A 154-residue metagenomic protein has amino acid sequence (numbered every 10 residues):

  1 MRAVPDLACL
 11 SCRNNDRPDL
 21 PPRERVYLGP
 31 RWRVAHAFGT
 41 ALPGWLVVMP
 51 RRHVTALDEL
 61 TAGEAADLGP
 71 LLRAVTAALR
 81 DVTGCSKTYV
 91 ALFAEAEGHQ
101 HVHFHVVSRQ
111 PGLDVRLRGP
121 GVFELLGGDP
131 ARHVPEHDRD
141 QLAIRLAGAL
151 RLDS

Functional and structural regions predicted by a protein language model:
M1-S154: HIT superfamily nucleotide-processing domains
